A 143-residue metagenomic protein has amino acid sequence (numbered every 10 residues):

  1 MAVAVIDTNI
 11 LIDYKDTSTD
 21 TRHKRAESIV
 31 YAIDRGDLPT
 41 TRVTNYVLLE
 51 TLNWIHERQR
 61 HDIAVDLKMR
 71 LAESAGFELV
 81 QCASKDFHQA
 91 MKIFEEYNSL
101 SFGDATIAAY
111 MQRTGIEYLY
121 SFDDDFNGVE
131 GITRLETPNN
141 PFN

Functional and structural regions predicted by a protein language model:
M1-R42, Q59-D66, F142: Short, well-structured N-terminal submotif of metal-dependent ribonuclease cores
V3, R113-N143: Acidic, PIN/NYN-like endoribonuclease modules and their adjacent C-terminal/linker elements
T8, N45, D104-A105: Conserved glycosyltransferase catalytic-site signature
L52-N53, M91: Amphipathic alpha-helical segments within well-ordered protein domains
N53-V80: Helix-adjacent hinge/juxtasegments
E78-C82, R134-T137: Short acidic-hydrophobic, aromatic-tinged amphipathic segments that line or gate anion-handling sites
L79-E117: Active-site neighborhoods of divalent-metal-dependent phosphate/nucleic-acid chemistry enzymes
